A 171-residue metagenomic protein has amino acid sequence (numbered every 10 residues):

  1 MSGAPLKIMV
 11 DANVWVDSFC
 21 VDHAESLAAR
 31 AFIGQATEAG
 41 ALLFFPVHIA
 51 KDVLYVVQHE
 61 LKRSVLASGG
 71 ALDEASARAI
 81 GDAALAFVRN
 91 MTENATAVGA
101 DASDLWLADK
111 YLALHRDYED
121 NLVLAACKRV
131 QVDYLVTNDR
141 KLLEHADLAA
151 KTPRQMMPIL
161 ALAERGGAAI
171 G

Functional and structural regions predicted by a protein language model:
M1-H48, E60-V65, V130, M157-G171: Short, well-structured N-terminal submotif of metal-dependent ribonuclease cores
G3, T92-Y134, R140, A168-G171: Active-site neighborhoods of divalent-metal-dependent phosphate/nucleic-acid chemistry enzymes
F19-C20, V57, L112, A146-D147: Short, flexible helix/strand-to-coil boundary loops that buttress conserved ligand/catalytic motifs in alpha/beta
R30-G34, L85-V88, V123-L124: Short amphipathic alpha-helical segments and helix-helix/interface helices
F45, V136-T137, E144, T152: Hydrophobic residues in well-ordered beta-strands that form the structural core
E60-I80: A charged helix-plus-loop insertion that forms the helical arch/lid used to bind and gate nucleic-acid substrates
I80-L105, L142-G171: Short acidic, glycine/proline-enriched helix-loop-strand junctions
